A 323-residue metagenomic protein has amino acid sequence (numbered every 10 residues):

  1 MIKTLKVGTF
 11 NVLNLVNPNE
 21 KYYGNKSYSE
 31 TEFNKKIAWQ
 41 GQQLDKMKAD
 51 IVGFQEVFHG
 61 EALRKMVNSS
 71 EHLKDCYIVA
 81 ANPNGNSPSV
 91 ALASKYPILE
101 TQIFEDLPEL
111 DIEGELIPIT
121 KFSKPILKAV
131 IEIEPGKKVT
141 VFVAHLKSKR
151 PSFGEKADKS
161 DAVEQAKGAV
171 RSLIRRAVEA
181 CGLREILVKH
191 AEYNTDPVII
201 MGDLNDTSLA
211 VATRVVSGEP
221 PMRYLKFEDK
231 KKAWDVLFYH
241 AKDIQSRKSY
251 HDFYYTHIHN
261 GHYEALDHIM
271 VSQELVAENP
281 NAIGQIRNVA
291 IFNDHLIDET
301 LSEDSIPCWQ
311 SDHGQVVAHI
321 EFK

Functional and structural regions predicted by a protein language model:
M1, G60, Q102-F104, K121-F122 (+3 more regions): Metal-dependent phosphoester-hydrolase catalytic domains
M1-P88, L301-E303, C308-Q310, G314-Q315 (+1 more regions): N-terminal, active-site-proximal structural segment of metallo-dependent hydrolase catalytic domains
T4-E20, V139-E155, A282-I283: Short, solvent-exposed beta-strand-terminating loops
F10, Q55, A144, G202-D203: Active-site flanking residues adjacent to catalytic metal/cofactor-binding acidic residues
L13-N34, R150-S172: Acidic/histidine-rich helix-loop elements that form or flank divalent-metal/phosphate-binding sites at the catalytic
K36, Q40, H59, R176-E179 (+2 more regions): Stable alpha-helical elements in mature extracytoplasmic
G53-K149: Structured beta-strand-rich core segments of catalytic domains in phosphoester-bond hydrolases
K167-N194: A long, amphipathic alpha-helix that forms part of the scaffold/cap immediately adjacent to metal-dependent active
